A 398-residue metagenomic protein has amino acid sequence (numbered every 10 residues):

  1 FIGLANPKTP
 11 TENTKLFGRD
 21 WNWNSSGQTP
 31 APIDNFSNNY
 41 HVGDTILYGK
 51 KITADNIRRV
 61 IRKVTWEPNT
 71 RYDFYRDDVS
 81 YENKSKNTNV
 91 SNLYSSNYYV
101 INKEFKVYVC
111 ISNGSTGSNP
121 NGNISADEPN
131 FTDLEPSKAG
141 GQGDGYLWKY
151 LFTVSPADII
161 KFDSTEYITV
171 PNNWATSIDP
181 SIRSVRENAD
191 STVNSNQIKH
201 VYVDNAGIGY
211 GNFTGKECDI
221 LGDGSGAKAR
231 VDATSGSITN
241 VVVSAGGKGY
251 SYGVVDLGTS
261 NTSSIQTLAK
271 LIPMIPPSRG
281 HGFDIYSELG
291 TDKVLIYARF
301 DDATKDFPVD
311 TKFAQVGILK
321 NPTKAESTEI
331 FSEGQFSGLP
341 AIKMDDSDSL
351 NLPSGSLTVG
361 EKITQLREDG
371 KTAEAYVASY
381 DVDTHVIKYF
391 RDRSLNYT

Functional and structural regions predicted by a protein language model:
F1-V193, K270, T372: Tryptophan-rich substrate-binding surfaces of secreted polymer-degrading and adhesive proteins
G141-T398: Conserved, function-critical positions that sit in or immediately flank catalytic and ligand-binding motifs
